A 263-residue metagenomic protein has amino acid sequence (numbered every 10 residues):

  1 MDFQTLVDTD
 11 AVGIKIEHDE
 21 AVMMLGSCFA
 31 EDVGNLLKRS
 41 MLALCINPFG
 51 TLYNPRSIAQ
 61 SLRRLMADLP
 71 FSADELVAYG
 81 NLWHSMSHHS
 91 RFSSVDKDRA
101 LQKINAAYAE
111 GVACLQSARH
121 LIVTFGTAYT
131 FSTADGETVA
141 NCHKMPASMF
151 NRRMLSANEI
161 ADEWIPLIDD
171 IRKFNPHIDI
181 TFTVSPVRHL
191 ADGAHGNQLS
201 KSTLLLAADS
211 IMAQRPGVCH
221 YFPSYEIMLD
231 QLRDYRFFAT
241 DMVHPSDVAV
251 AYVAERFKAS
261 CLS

Functional and structural regions predicted by a protein language model:
M1-S263: Extracellular glycan-modifying ectodomains
